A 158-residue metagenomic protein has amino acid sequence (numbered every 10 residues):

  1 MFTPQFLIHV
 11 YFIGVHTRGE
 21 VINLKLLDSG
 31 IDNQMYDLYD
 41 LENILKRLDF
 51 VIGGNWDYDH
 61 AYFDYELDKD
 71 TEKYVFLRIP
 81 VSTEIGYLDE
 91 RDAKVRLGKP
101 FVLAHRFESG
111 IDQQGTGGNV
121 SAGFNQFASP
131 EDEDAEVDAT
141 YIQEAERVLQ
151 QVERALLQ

Functional and structural regions predicted by a protein language model:
F2, E90-Q158: Intrinsically disordered, low-complexity regulatory regions enriched in serine/threonine/proline and acidic residues
F2, F6, F12, F50 (+5 more regions): Phenylalanine-focused residue identity feature
F2-L48, E133: Terminal, regulation- and interaction-focused segments at domain boundaries
V10, M35, N55-D57, A61-D64 (+2 more regions): Intrinsically disordered, low-complexity N-terminal regions enriched in serine/proline/glycine with scattered basic
E20, K25, I31, L38 (+5 more regions): Amphipathic, alpha-helical segments enriched in basic
L38-D89, F101-H105: Ser/Thr-rich, low-complexity intrinsically disordered terminal regions
